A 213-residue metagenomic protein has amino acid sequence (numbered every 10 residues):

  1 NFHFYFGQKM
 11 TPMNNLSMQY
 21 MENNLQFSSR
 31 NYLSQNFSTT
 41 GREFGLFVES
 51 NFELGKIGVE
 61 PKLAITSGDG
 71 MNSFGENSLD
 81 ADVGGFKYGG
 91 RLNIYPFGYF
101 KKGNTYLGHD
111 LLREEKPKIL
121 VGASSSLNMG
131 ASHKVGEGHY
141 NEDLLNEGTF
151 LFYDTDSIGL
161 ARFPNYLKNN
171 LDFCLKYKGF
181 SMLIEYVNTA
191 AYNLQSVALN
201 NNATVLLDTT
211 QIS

Functional and structural regions predicted by a protein language model:
N1-M71, L79-G98, P117, S125-L127 (+1 more regions): Outer membrane beta-barrel
E60-K62, N72-S78, K102-N104, H133-E137: A short secondary-structure junction signal
N93-P96, F100-S213: Detector for outer-membrane/organellar transmembrane beta-barrel domains, recognizing the amphipathic beta-strand
